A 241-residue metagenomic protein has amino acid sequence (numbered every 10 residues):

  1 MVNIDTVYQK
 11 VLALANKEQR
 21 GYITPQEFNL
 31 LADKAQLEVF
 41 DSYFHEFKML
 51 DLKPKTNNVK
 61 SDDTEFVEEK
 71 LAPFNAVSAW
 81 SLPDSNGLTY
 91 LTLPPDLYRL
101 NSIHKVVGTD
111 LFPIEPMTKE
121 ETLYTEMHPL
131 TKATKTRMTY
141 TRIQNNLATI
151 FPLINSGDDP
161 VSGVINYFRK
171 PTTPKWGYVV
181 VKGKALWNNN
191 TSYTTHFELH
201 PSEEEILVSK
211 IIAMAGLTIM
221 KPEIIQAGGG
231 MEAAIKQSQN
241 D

Functional and structural regions predicted by a protein language model:
M1-D241: Glycine-enriched, solvent-exposed interface loops adjoining structured elements
